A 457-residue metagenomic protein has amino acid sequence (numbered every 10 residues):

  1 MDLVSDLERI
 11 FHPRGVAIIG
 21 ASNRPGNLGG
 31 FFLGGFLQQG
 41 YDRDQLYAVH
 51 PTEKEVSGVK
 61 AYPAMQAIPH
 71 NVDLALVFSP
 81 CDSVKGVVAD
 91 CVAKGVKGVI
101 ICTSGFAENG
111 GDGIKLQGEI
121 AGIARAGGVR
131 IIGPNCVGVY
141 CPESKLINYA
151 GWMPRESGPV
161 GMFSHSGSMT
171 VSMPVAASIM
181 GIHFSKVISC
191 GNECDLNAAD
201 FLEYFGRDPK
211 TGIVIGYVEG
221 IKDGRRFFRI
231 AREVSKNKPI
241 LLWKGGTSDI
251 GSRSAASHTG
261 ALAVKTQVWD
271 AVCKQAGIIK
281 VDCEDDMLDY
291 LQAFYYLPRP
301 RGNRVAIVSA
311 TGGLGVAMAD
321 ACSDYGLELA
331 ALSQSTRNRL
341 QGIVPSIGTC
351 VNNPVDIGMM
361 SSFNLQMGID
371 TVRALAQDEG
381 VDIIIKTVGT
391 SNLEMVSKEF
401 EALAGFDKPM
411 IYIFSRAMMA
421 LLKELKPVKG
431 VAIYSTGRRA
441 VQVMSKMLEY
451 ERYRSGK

Functional and structural regions predicted by a protein language model:
M1-K457: Catalytic-core regions of core metabolic enzymes, especially those transforming organic acids/acyl-group intermediates
